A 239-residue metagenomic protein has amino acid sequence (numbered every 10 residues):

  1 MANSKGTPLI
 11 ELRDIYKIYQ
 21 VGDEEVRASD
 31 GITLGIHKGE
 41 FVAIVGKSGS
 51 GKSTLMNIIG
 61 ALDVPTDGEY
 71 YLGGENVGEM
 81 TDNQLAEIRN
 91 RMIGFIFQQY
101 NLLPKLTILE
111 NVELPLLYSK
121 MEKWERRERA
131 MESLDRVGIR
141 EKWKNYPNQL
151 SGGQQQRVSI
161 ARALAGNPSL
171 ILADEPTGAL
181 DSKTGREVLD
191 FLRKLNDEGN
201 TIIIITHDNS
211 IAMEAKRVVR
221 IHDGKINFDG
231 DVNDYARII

Functional and structural regions predicted by a protein language model:
A2-S4: Pre-NBD coupling/linker segments of ABC/ABC-like ATPases
P8-I221, I226: ABC family nucleotide-binding domain
K225-I239: Conserved beta-strand-loop-alpha-helix hinge in the C-terminal portion of ABC ATPase nucleotide-binding domains
